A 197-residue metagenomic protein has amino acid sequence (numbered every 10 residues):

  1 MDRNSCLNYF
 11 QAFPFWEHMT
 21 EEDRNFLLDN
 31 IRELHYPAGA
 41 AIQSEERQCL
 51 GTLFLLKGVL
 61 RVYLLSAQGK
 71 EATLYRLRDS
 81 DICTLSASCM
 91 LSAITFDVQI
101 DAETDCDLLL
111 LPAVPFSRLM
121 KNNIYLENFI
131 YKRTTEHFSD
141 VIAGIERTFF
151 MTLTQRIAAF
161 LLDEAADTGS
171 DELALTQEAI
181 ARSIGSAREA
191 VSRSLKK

Functional and structural regions predicted by a protein language model:
M1-P37, I82, A87-L91: Cyclic nucleotide-binding regulatory module and flanking cytosolic helices
E33-L34, Q43, L50-L56, T73-Y75 (+1 more regions): His/acidic/aromatic-lined binding-pocket segments of jelly-roll/cupin-type domains and related regulatory beta-sandwich
G39, L50-Y63, R78-S80: Glycine- and acidic-residue-biased ligand/ion/polar-headgroup-sensing regions
I42-R47, C89: Short phosphate-coordinating micro-motif centered on Lys-Gly-acidic
T73-K132: Cyclic-nucleotide recognition modules
V141-L153, G169: Short, Lys/Arg-enriched, Trp-marked, Pro/Gly-tolerant hinge/linker segments that flank
L153, L162-K197: Phosphate-/nucleic-acid-contacting segments
